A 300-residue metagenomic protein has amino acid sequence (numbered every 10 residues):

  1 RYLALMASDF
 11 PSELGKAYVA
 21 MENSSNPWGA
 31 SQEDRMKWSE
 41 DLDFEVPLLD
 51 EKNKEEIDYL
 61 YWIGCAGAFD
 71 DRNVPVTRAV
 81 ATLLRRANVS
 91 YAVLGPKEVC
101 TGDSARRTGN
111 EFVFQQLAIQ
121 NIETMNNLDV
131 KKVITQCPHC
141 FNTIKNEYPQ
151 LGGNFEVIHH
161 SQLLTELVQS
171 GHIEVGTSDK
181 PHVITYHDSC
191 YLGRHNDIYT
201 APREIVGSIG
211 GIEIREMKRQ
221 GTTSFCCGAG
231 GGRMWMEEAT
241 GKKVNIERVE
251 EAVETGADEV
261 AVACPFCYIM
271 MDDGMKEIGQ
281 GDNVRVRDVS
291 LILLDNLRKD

Functional and structural regions predicted by a protein language model:
R1, I63-A68, K97-G109, I134-T143 (+3 more regions): Local cysteine-cluster metal-coordination motifs and their immediate loop/turn environment, predominantly Fe-S cluster
R1-Y148, L167: Iron-sulfur-cluster electron-transfer modules
Y2-E40, K132-T135, C226, V249-D273 (+2 more regions): Short Fe-S-cluster ligation motifs
P27, L151-K180, R219-T222, I278-D300: Short, flexible loop segments at boundaries between secondary-structure elements
K54-Y59, S178-I184: A short, charged/proline- and glycine-enriched loop that marks the coil->beta-strand transition at the N-terminal
F69-P75, L167, Y191-S208: Active-site glycine- and acidic-residue-rich loops that bind and position anionic ligands or nucleotide-like cofactors
R78-S90, Y199-E213: Short helix-loop-beta junction
G207, I212-K218, R233-R248: Long, compositionally biased charged/polar accessory segments in the mid-to-C-terminal portions of proteins
